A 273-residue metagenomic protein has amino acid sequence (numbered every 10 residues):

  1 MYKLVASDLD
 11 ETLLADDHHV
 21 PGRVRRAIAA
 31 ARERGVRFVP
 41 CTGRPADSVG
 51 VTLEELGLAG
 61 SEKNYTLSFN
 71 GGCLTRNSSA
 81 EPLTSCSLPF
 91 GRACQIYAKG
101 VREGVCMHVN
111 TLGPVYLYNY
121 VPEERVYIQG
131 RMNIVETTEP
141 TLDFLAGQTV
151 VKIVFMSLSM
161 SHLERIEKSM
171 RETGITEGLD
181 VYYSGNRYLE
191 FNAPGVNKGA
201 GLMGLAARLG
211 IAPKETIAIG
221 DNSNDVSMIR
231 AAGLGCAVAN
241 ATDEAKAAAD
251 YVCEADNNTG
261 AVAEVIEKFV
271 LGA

Functional and structural regions predicted by a protein language model:
M1-L4, P21, E190-A273: Mg2+-dependent phosphoryl-transfer enzymes with acidic/Ser/Thr/Gly-rich catalytic loops
Y2-D16: Asp-based phosphoryl-transfer active-site loop
D8, T42, D221: Active-site glycine-centered loops adjacent to acidic/histidine catalytic or metal-binding residues that shape
L13, F38-C41, T66, F155 (+4 more regions): Conserved SAM-binding loop
G22-E124: Active-site phosphate-binding/coordination module
A46-G50, L163, D225-V226: Short, well-ordered alpha-helical microsegments
L56, E62, N70, E177 (+2 more regions): Short, structured coil segments at secondary-structure junctions
K99, E103-I219: Conserved acidic, metal-coordinating active-site core of Asp-based, Mg2+-dependent phosphoryl-transfer enzymes
